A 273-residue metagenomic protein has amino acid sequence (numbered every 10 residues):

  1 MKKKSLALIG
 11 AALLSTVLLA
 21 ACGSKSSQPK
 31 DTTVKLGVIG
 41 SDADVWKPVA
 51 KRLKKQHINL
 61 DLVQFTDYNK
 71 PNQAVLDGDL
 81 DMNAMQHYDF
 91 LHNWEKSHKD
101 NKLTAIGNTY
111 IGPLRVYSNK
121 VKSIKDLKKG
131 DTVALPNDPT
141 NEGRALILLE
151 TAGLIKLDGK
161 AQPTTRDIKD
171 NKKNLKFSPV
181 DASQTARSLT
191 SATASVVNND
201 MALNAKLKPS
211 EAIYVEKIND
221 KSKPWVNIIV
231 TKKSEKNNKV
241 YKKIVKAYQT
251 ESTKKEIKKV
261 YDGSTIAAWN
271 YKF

Functional and structural regions predicted by a protein language model:
V17-A21: C-terminal motif of bacterial Sec signal peptides marking the signal peptidase cleavage site
P29-S41, I58-Q64, D131-V133: Short, well-ordered beta-strand elements
I39-D61, K70, A74: Short, polar/charged alpha-helical segment
L62-Q73, A161-R187: Short helix-initiation/N-cap motifs at beta->coil->alpha
W94-I106, K120-V121, V196, N204-E216: Ligand-binding "clamshell"
I106-L154, K254: A conserved helix-loop-strand patch within extracytoplasmic ligand-binding domains of the periplasmic binding
G112-I124, W225-N238: A bilobed periplasmic-binding-protein/Venus flytrap-type ligand-binding module shared by bacterial periplasmic
N141-E150, Y248-W269: Periplasmic-binding protein-like
